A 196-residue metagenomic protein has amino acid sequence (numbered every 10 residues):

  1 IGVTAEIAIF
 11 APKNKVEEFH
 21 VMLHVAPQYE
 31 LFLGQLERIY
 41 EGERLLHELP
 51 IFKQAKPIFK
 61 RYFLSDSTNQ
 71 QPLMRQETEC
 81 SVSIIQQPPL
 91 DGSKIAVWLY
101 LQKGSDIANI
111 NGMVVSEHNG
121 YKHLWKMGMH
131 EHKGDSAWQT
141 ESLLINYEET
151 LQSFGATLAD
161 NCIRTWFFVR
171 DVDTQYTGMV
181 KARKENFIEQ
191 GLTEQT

Functional and structural regions predicted by a protein language model:
I1-T196: Short, polar/acidic, helix-capping and beta-turn segments at strand->helix junctions that line the mouths
